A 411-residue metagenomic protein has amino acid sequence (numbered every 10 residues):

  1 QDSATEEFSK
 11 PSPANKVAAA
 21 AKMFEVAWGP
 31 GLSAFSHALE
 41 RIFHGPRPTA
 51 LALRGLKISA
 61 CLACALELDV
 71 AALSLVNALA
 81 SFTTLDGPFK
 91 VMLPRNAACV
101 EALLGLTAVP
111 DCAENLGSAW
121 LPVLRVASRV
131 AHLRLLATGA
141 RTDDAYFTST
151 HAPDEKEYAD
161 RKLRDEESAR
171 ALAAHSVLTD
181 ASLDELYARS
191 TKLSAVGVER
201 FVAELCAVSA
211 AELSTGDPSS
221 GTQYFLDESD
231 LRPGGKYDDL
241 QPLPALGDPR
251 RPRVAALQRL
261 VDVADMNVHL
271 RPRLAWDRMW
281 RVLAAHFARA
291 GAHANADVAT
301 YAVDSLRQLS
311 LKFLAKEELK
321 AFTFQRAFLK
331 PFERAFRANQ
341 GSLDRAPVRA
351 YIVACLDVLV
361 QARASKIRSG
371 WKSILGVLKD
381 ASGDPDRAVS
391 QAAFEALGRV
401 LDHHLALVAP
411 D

Functional and structural regions predicted by a protein language model:
Q1, N15, T107-G247: Alpha-helical repeat/alpha-solenoid scaffolds of the HEAT/ARM/MIF4G superfamily and closely related elongated all-alpha
Q1-N15, P30-F35, R47-A60, L75-F82 (+10 more regions): HEAT-repeat alpha-solenoid elements in large eukaryotic scaffold proteins
S12-F35, L68-V76, A113-L124, T179 (+8 more regions): Core helices of alpha-solenoid repeat scaffolds
A18-I58, E185-Y224, E228-S229, G247-W276: Extended amphipathic secondary-structure runs
L32, A299, Q361, R368 (+2 more regions): Extended heptad-repeat coiled-coil alpha-helical scaffolds of eukaryotic proteins
A34-P46, S59-A65, S81-M92, L106 (+10 more regions): Helix-loop junctions that connect tandem helical modules in alpha-solenoid scaffolds
H175, V202, A296, Q391-F394: Short, charge- and proline-biased low-complexity linear segments that act as flexible interaction/docking motifs
A381, A392-A393, L405-D411: Short, intrinsically disordered, charge-balanced linker/junction segments flanking boundaries in proteins
